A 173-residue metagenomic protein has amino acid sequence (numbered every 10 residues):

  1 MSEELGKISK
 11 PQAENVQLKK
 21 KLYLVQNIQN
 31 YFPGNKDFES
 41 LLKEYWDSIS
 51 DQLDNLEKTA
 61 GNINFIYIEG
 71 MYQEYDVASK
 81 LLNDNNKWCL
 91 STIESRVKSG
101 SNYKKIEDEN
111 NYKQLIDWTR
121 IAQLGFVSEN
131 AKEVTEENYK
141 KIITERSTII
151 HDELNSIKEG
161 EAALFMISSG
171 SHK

Functional and structural regions predicted by a protein language model:
M1-K173: Compositional signal for N-terminal targeting/processing segments
